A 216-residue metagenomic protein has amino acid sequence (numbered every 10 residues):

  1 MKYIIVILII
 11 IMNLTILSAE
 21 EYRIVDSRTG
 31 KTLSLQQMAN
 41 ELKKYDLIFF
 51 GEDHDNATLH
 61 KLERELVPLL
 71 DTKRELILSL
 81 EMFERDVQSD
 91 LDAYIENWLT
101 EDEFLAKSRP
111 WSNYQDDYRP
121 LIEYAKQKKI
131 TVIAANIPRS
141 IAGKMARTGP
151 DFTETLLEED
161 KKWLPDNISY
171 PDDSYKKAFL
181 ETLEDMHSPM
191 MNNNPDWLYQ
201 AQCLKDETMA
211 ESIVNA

Functional and structural regions predicted by a protein language model:
Y3-N13: Sec-dependent N-terminal signal peptides
L17-Y45: N- or domain-start disorder-to-order transition segments that initiate the globular core
S18-I24, D46-D53, D102-R109: Short, basic, glycine/proline-bearing loop/turn elements
I24-G30, H54-A57, R109-S112, Y199-L204: Short, flexible loop segments at the rims of nucleotide/cofactor-binding pockets, characterized by
S34, M38, T58-L66, Y114-L121 (+1 more regions): Stable alpha-helical elements in mature extracytoplasmic
N40-L76: N-terminal, post-signal-peptide region of Sec/Tat-exported proteins
I77, S89-V214: A substrate-binding/cap region within the structured catalytic cores of diverse enzymes
I77-E84: Short internal beta-strands
